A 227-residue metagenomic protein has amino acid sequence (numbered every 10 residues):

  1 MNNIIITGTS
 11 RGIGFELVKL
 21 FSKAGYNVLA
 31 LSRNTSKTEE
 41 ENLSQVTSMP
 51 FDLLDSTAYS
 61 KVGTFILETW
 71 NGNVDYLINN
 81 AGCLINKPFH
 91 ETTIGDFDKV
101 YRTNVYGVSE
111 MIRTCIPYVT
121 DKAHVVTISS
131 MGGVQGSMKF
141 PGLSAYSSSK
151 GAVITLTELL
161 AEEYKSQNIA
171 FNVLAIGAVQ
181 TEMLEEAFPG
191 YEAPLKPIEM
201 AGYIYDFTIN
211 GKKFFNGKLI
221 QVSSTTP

Functional and structural regions predicted by a protein language model:
S10, V18: N-terminal Rossmann NAD(P)H-binding glycine-rich loop of SDR-like oxidoreductase domains
A24-E39: Conserved glycine-rich Rossmann-like NAD(P)H-binding loop of the short-chain dehydrogenase/reductase
L43-T57: Rossmann-fold cofactor-recognition segment
N80-N86: Conserved NAD(P)H cofactor-binding loop of Rossmann-fold oxidoreductase domains
P88-F89, D96-D98: Substrate-binding pocket helix/loop in short-chain dehydrogenase/reductase
V126-A152, T157-E158, E162-K165: Catalytic loop of short-chain dehydrogenase/reductase
V173, P189-P227: C-terminal helical subdomain
